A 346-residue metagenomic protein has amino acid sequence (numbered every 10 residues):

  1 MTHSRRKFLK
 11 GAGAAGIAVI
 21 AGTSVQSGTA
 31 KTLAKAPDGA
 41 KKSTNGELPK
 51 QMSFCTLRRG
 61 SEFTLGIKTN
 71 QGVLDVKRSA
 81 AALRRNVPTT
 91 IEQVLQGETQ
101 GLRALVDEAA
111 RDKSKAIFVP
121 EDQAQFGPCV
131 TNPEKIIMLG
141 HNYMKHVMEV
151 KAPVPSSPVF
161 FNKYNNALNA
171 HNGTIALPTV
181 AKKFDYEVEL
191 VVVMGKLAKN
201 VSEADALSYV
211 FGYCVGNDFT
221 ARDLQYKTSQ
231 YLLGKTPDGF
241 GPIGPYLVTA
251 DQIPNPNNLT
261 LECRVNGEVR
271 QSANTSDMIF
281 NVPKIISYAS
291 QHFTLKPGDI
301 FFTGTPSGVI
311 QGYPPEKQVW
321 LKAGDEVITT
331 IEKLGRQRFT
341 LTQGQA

Functional and structural regions predicted by a protein language model:
T2-R5, K10-A12, T29-P158: N-terminal non-catalytic cap/leader segment that marks the start of a structured domain
K42-N45, C55, F126-P128, M148-K151 (+5 more regions): A generic local secondary-structure boundary/capping motif
K42-S43, H146, R222-A346: Catalytic-pocket segment enriched in acidic/His residues
S53, K135-I136, E189, I300 (+2 more regions): Residue-level marker of beta-strand positions
K68, A152-H171, Y186, L321-K333: Structural signature of FAD isoalloxazine-binding scaffolds in flavoprotein oxidoreductases
T131, M138, D185-E187, K296 (+1 more regions): Residue-level recognition of short, solvent-exposed, well-ordered loop/turn junctions that link secondary-structure
K163-N165, N172, T179, Y186-K196 (+5 more regions): Short, structured patches in soluble enzyme cores that scaffold and shape functional sites
